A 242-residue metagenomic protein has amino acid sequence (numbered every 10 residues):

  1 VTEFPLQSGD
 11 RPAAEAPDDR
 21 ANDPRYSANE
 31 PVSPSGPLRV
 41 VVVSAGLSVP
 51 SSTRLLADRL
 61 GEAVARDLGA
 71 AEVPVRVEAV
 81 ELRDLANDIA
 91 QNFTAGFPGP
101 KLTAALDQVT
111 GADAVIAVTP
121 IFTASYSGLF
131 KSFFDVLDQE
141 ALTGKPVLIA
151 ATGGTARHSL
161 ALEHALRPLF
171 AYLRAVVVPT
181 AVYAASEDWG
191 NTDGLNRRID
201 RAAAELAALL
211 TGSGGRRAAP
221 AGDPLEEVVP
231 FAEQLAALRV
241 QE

Functional and structural regions predicted by a protein language model:
V1-V118, A124-K131, D135, L225-E242: N-terminal beta1-alpha1-beta2 submodule of the flavodoxin-like/Rossmannoid cofactor-binding fold
T2-P5, A181-E242: Glycine-rich phosphate/pyrophosphate-binding loop and the adjoining helix
L56-L60, L162, A202: Hydrophobic alpha-helical membrane-association signature
A65-A70, A171, A175, A204-G215: Generic secondary-structure signature for well-ordered alpha-helical cores
A117-T119, A150-A151: Conserved beta-strand segments of the P-loop GTPase G domain that flank and frequently precede/overlap
Q139-T143: Short, conserved loop/helix-junction motifs that constitute active-site signature segments in enzyme catalytic cores
V147-R198: Short, glycine-/small-residue-rich phosphate/pyrophosphate-handling segment
